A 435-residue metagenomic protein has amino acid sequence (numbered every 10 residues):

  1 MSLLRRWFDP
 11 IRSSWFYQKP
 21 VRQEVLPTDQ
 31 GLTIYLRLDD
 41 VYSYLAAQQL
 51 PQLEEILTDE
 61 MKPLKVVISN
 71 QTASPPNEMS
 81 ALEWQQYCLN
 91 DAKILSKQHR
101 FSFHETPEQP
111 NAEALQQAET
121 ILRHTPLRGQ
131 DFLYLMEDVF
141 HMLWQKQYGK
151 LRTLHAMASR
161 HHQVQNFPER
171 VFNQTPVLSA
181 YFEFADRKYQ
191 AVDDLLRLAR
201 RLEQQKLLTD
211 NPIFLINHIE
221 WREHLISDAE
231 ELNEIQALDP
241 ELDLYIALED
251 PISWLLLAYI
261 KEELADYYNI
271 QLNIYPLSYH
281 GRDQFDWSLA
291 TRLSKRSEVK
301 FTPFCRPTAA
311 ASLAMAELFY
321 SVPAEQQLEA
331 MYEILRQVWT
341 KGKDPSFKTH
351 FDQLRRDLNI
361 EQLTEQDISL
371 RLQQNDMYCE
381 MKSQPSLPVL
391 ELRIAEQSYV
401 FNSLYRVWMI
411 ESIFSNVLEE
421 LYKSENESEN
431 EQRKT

Functional and structural regions predicted by a protein language model:
M1-V25: Alpha-helical membrane-targeting segments
L3-L4, I11-R12, T28-L32, S43-E55 (+5 more regions): C-terminal cap of thioredoxin/glutaredoxin-like
V21-Q23, M61-V66, E169-V171, E231-N233 (+3 more regions): Short hydrophobic/aromatic-rich motifs at helix boundaries and adjacent loops
R22, L26-Q30, I68, T72 (+10 more regions): Alpha-helical context
Y35-D40, Y245-D250: Aromatic-flanked redox-active Cys/Sec active sites in thiol-based oxidoreductases, especially the WC-centered
L38, Y42-M142, W254-K341, L421-Y422 (+1 more regions): Structural alpha/beta surface segment adjacent to cysteine/selenocysteine redox centers across thiol/disulfide enzymes
A81-W84, C88, R160, E249 (+3 more regions): Residue-level preference for long, well-ordered alpha-helices that form the structural scaffold of enzyme catalytic
